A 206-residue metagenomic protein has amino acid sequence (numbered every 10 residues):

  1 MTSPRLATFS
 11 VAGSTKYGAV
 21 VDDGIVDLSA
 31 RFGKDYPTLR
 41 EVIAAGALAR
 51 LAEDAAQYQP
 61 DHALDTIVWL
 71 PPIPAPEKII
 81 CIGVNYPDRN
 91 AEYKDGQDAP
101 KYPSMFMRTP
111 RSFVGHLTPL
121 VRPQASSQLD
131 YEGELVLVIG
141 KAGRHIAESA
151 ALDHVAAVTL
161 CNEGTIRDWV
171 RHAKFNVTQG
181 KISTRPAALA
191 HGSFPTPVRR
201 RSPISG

Functional and structural regions predicted by a protein language model:
M1-P103: N-terminal non-catalytic cap/leader segment that marks the start of a structured domain
P76-G206: Glycine-enriched loop-and-adjacent helix/strand subsegments that border the catalytic/binding cleft of enzyme cores
